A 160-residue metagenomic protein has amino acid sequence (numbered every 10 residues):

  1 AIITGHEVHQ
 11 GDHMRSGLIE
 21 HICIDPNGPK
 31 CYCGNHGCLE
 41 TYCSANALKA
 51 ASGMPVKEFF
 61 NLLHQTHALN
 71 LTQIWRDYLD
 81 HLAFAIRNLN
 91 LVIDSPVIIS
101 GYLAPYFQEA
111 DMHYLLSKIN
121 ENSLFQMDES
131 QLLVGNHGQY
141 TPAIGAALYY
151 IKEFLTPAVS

Functional and structural regions predicted by a protein language model:
A1-Y42: Glycine-rich phosphate-binding loop of actin/hexokinase-like ATP-binding domains
N27-K30, C38-S160: ATP-binding/phosphotransfer module of carbohydrate and carboxylate kinases, centering on a glycine-rich
